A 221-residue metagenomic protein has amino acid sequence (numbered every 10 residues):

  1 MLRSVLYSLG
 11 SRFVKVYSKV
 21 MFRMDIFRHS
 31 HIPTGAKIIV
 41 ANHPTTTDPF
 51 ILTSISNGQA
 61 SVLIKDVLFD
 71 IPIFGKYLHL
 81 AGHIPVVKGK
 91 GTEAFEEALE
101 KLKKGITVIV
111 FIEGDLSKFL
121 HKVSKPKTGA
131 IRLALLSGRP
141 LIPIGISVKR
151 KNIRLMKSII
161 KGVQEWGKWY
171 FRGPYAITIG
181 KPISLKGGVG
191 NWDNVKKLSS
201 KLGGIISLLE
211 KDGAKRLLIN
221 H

Functional and structural regions predicted by a protein language model:
L6-H43: Helix-to-loop junction immediately C-terminal to a conserved catalytic motif
P33-K90: Catalytic core of membrane glycerolipid acyltransferases/transacylases, capturing the structured, soluble-facing
A36-I38, G105-I109, I142: Residue-level preference for the first positions of well-ordered beta-strands
L52, Y77, E100, R132-L136: Hydrophobic/aromatic ligand-binding patch that stacks against planar heteroaromatic rings of cofactors or nucleotides
I84-G89, E93-I106: Helix-adjacent hinge/juxtasegments
K101-I131: Catalytic-site beta-strand/loop segments enriched in glycine and acidic/polar residues
K122-G190: A cross-family acyltransferase "interaction/gating" segment
A214-H221: Short, highly charged C-terminal tails/helix-capping segments
